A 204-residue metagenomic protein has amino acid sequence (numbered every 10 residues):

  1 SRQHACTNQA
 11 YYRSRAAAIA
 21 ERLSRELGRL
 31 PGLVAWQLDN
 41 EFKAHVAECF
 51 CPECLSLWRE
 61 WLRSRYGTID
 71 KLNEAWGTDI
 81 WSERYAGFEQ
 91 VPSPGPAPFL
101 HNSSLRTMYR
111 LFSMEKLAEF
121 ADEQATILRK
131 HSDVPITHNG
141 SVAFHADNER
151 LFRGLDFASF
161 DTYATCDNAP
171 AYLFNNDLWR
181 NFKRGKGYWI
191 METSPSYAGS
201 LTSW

Functional and structural regions predicted by a protein language model:
R2-F157, A171-Y172, L178: Polysaccharide-binding and catalytic clefts of secreted carbohydrate-active enzymes
Y85-V91, K130, Y163-W204: Carbohydrate-binding surfaces of carbohydrate-active enzymes
